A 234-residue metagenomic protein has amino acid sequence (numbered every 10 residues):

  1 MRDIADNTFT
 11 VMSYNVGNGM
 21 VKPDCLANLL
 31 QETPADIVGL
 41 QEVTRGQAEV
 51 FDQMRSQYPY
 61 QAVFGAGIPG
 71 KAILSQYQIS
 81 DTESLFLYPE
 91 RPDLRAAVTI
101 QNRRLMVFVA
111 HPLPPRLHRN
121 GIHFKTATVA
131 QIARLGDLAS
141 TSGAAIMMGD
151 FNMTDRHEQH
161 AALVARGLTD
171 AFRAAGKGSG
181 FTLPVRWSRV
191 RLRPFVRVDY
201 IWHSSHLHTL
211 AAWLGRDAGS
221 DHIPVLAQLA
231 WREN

Functional and structural regions predicted by a protein language model:
M1-D3, N18, D24, I37 (+1 more regions): Structured beta-strand-rich core segments of catalytic domains in phosphoester-bond hydrolases
M1-M12, N234: Membrane-interface helix-coil boundary segments and nearby low-complexity, Ser/Pro-rich regulatory regions
T8-V21, L113-T126, W187: Acidic/histidine-rich helix-loop elements that form or flank divalent-metal/phosphate-binding sites at the catalytic
T10-V16, L26-D52, V107-A110, Q131-H160 (+3 more regions): Active-site beta-strand/loop signature of hydrolases that rely on acidic residues for catalysis
K22, V43, Y88, H123-R134 (+1 more regions): Soluble or luminal CAZymes and related metallo-dependent hydrolases
P114-Q131, D155-V164: Active-site-proximal segments of metal-dependent phosphoesterases and phosphodiesterases across multiple
G143, M153-N234: Metal-dependent phosphoester-hydrolase catalytic domains
